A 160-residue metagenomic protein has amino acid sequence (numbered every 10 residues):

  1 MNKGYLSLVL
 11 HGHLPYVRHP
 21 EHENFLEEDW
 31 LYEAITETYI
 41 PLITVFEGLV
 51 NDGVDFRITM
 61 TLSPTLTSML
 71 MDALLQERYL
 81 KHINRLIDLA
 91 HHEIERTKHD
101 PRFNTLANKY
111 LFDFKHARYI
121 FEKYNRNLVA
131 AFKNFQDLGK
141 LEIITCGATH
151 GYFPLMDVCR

Functional and structural regions predicted by a protein language model:
M1-I58, T65-D137: N-terminal regions that are enriched for targeting/export leaders and immediately downstream pro/stem segments
L141: Short, conserved active-site loop motifs that form the nucleotide-linked donor/cofactor pocket
T149-H150: Short, conserved phosphate-binding/catalytic loop or strand-edge motifs used in phosphoryl-/nucleotidyl-transfer
F153-R160: Alpha-helical scaffold elements lining the catalytic groove of polysaccharide deacetylases
